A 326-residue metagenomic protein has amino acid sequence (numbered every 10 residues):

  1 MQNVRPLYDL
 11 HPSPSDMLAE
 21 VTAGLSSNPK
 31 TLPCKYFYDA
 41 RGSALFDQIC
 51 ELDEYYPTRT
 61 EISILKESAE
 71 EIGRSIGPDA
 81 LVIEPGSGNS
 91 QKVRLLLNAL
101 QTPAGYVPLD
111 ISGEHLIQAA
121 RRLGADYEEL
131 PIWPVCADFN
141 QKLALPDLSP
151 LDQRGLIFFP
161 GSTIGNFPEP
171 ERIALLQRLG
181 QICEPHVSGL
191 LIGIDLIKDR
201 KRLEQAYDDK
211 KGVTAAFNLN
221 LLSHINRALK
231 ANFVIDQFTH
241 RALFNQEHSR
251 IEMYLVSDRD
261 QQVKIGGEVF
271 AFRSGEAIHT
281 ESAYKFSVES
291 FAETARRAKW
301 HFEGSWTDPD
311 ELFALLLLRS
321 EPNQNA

Functional and structural regions predicted by a protein language model:
M1-Y36, S43: N-terminal auxiliary segments of SAM/dcSAM-dependent transferases
P29-D79: Class I SAM-dependent methyltransferase Rossmann-like catalytic core, especially the SAM/SAH-binding loop
D79-G88: Conserved class I S-adenosyl-L-methionine
N89-T102: Conserved SAM-binding loop of SAM-dependent methyltransferases across substrates and taxa, primarily the Class I
L109-G113: Conserved SAM/SAH-binding beta-strand->alpha-helix loop
N166-L179: A short, conserved alpha-helix within the catalytic core of class I
I182-I197: Conserved beta-strand signature within the Rossmann-like core of class I S-adenosyl-L-methionine
R202-Y284, V288, A292-W300: Substrate-binding/catalytic lobe of Class I Rossmann-like enzymes that use SAM or dcSAM, i.e., the mid-to-C-terminal
